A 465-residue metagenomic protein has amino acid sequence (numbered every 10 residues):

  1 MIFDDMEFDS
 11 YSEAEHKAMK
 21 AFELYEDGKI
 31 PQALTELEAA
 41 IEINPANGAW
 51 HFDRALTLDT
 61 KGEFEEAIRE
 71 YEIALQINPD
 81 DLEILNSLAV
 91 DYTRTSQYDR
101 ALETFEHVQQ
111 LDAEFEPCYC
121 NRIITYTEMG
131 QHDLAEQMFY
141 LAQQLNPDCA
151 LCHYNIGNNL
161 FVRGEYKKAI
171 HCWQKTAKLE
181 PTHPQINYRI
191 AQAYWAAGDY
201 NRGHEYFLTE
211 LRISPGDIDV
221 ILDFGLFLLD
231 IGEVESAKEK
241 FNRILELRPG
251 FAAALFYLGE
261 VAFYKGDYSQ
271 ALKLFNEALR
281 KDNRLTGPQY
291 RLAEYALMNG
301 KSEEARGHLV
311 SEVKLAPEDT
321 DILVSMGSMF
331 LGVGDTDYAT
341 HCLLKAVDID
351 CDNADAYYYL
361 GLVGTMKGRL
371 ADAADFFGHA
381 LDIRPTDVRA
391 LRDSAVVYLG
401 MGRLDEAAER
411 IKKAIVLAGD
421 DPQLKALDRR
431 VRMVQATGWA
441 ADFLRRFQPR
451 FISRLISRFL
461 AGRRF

Functional and structural regions predicted by a protein language model:
M1-M19, K314, F443: TPR-adjacent "capping" and linker segments in tetratricopeptide-repeat scaffold/adaptor proteins
S12-I43, A49, D53-T60, V90 (+14 more regions): Alpha-helical segment of the N-proximal tetratricopeptide repeat
E26-E36, T60-I73, R94-H107, T127-L141 (+9 more regions): Structural signature of tandem alpha-helical TPR/SEL1-like repeats, specifically the intra-repeat loop/turn
V396-L399, D421-A441: TPR/TPR-like alpha-solenoid helical repeat scaffolds
E409, V431-S453: Alpha-helical linker/edge segments of TPR/alpha-solenoid repeat scaffolds and analogous pre-/post-domain helices
